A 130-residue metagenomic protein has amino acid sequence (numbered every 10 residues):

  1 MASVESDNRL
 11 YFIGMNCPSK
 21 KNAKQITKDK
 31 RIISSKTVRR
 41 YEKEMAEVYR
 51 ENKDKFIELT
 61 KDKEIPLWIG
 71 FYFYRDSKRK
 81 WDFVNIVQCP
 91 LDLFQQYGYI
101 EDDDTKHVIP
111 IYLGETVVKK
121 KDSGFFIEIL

Functional and structural regions predicted by a protein language model:
M1-L130: Acidic, proline/glycine-enriched N-terminal capping motif
